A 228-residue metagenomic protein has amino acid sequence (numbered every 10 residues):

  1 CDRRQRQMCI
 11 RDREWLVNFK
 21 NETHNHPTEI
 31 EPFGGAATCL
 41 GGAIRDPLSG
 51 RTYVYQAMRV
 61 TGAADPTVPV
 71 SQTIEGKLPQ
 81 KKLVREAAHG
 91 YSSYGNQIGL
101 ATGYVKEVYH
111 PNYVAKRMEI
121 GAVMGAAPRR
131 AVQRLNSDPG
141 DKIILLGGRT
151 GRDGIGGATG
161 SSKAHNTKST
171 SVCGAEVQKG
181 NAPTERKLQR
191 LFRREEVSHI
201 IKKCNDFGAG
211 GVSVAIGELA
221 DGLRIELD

Functional and structural regions predicted by a protein language model:
C1-I10: Single conserved hydrophobic/aromatic residue that forms the stacking wall/gate of nucleotide- or nucleobase-binding
E22-T28, G62-E75, G160-K179, R194-H199 (+1 more regions): Gly-rich Lys/Arg/Thr-decorated short loops/hinges at beta-loop-alpha junctions or inter-strand turns that position
T38-G41, R45-M118, T167-C173, A182: A glycine-rich phosphate/pyrophosphate-binding beta-strand-loop-alpha-helix module
K116, G208-D228: Glycine-/charge-enriched secondary-structure boundary and capping motifs
E119-R129: Short, structured beta-strand/loop micro-motifs enriched in basic residues and often containing a Trp
P128-T150: Acidic/histidine-enriched ion/cofactor-binding microenvironments in catalytic or ligand-binding pockets
G148-G160: Short, Lys/Arg- and Gly-enriched loop/turn segments at beta-strand edges
